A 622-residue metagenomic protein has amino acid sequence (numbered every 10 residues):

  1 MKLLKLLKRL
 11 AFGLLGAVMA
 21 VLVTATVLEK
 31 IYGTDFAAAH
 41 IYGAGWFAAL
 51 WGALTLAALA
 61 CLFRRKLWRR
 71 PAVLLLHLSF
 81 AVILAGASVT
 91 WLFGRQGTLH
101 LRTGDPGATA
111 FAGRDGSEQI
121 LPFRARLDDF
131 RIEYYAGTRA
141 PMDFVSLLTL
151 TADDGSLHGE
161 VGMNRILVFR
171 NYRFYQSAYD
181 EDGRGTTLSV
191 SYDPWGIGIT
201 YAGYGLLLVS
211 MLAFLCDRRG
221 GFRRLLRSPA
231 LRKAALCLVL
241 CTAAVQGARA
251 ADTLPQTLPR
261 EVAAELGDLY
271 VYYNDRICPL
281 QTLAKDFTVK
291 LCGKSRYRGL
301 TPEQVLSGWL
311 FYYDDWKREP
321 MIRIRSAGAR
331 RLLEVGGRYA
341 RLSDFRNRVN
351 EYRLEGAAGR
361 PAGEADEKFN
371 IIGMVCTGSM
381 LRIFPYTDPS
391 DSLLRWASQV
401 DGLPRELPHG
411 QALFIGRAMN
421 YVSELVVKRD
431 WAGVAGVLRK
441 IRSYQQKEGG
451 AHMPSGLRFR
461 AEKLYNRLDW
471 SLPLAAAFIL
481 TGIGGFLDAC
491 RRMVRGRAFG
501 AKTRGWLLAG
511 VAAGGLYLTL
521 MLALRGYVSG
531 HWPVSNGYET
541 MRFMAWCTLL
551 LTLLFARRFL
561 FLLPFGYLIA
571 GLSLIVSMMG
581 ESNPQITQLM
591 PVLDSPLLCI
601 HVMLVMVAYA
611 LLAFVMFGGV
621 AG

Functional and structural regions predicted by a protein language model:
M1-G622: Solvent-exposed, non-transmembrane regions of integral membrane proteins
